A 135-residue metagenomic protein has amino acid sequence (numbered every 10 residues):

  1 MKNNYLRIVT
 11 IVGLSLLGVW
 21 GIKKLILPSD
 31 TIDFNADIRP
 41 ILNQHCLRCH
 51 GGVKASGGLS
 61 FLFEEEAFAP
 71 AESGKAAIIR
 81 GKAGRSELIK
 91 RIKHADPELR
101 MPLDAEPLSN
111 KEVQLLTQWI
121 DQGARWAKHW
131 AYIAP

Functional and structural regions predicted by a protein language model:
K2-P135: Aromatic- and Gly/Pro-enriched helix-to-coil junctions and flexible linker segments
